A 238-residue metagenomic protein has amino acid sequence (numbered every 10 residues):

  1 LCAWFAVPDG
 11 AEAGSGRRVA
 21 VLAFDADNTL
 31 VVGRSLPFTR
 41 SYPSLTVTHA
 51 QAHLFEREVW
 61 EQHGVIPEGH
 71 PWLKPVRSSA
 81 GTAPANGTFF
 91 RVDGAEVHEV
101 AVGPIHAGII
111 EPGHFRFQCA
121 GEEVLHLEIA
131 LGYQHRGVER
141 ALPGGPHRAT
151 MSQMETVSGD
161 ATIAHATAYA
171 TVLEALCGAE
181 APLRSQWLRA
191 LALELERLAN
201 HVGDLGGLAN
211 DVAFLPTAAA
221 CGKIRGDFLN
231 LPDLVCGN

Functional and structural regions predicted by a protein language model:
L1-E123: Terminal low-complexity/charged segments
A11-S15, F38, A52, T150 (+4 more regions): Generic structural signal for well-ordered secondary structure
L45, H49, E155, G159-I163 (+2 more regions): Hydrophobic alpha-helical scaffolding
V47, Q51-P71, G178-E194, H201-L208 (+1 more regions): Structured, non-membrane catalytic/scaffold regions adjacent to prosthetic-group chemistry
V76-S78, L208, G226: Short, conserved phosphate-binding/catalytic loop or strand-edge motifs used in phosphoryl-/nucleotidyl-transfer
H98, V102-G206, D211, D233: Active-site- and interface-proximal helix/loop "cap" or "latch" segments in soluble metabolic and energy-transducing
N210-N238: Aromatic-residue-lined binding/catalytic grooves and analogous aromatic/hydrophobic interfacial grooves in multimeric
